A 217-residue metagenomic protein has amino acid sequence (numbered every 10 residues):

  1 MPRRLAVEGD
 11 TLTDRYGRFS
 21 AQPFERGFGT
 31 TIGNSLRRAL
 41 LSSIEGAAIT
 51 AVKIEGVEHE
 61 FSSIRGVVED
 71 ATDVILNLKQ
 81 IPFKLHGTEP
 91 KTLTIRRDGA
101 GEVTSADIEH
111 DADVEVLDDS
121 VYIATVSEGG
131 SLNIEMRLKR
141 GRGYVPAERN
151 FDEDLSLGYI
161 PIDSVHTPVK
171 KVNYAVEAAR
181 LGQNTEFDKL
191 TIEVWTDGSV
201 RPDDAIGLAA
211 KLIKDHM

Functional and structural regions predicted by a protein language model:
M1-M217: Protein-protein interaction/assembly regions in multi-subunit complexes
